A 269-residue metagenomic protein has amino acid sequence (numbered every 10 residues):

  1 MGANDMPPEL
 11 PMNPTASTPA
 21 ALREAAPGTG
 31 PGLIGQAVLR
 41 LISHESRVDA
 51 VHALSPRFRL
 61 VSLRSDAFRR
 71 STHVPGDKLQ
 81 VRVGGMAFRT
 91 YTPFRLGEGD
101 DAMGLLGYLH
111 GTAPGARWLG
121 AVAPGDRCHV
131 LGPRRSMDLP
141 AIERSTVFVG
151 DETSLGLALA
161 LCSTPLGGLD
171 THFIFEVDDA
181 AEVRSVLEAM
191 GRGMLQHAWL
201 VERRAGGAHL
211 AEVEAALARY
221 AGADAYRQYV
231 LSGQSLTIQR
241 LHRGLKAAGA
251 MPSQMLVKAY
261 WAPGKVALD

Functional and structural regions predicted by a protein language model:
G2-D269: Extended, composition-driven regions rather than compact fold-specific motifs
